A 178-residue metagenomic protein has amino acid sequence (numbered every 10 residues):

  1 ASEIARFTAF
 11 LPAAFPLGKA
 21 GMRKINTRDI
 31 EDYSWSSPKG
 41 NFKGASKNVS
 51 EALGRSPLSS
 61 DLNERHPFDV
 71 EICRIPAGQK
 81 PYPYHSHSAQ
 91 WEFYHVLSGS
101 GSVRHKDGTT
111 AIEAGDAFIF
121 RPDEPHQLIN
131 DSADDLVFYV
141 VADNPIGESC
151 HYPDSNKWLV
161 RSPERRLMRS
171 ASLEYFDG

Functional and structural regions predicted by a protein language model:
S2-L11: Extreme N-terminal basic, low-complexity initiation segments that serve as generic localization/processing leaders
F10-P67, P153-G178: A short, N-terminal "cap"/entry segment at the start of jelly-roll beta-barrel domains of the cupin/DSBH fold
L53-P57, E71-H87, P122: Conserved short histidine dyad/triad with adjacent acidic residue
I72-P76, S86-R104: Short, conserved beta-strand element in jelly-roll/cupin
K80-P81, S102, F118, D123-Q127: Histidine-centered metal-chelating micro-motifs
W91, S98-S100, D107, D123-P125 (+1 more regions): A generic structural motif
D107-P122: Short acidic-glycine-tyrosine-enriched beta hairpin
P122-E148: Ligand-binding loop in jelly-roll beta-barrel domains
